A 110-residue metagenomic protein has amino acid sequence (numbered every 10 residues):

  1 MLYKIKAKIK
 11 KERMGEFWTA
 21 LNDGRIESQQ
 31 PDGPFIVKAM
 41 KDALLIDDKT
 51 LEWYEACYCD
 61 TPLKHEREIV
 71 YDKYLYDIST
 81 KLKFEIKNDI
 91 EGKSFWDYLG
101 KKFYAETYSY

Functional and structural regions predicted by a protein language model:
M1-I69, I90-Y110: Short S/T/G/P-rich N-terminal loop/turn motif that feeds into the first structured element of a domain
R25-Q29, K73-L82: A common structural junction motif
I36, Y76-I90: Conserved short beta-strand edge segments in small beta-sheet-based binding/regulatory domains
